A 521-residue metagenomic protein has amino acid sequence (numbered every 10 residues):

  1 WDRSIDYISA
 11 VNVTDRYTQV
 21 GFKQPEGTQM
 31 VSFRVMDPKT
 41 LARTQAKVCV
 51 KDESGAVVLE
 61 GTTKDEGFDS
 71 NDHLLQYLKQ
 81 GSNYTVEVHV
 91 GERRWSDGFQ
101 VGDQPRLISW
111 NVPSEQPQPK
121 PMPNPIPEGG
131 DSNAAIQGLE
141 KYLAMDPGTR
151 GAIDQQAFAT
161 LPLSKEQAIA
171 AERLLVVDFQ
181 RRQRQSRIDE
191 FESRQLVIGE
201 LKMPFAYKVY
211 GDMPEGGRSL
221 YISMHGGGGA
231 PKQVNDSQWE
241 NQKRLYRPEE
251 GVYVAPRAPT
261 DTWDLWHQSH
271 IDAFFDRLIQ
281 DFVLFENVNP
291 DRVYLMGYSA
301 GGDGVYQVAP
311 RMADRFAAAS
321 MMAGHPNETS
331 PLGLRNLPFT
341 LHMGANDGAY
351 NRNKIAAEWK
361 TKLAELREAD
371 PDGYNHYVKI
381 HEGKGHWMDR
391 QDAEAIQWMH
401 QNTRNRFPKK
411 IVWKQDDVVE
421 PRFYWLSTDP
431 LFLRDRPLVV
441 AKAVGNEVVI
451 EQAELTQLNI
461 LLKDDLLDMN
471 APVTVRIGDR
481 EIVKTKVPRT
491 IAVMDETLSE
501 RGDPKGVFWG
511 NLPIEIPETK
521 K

Functional and structural regions predicted by a protein language model:
W1-E26, S96-P125, I491-K521: Extracellular beta-sheet/turn segments enriched in Thr/Pro/Gly and aliphatic residues
Q29-K39: A short, amphipathic beta-strand motif
A42-K47, D52-L74, Q80: Short, acidic Ser/Thr/Gly-rich low-complexity loop/linker segments typical of extracellular and cell-surface proteins
D65-T85, V90-G91, G102, D465-M469: Short Pro-Gly-centered beta-turn/loop motif in secreted/extracellular proteins
E115-R218, E481, K486-R489, V493-V507 (+2 more regions): A domain-start/cap signature at the N-terminus of enzymes
G211-G216, W263-A300, R311-R315: Gly/Ser-rich "nucleophile elbow"/oxyanion-hole loop immediately N-terminal to the catalytic nucleophile in hydrolases
G217-L284: Active-site machinery of serine-nucleophile hydrolases
G348, K354-A356, K360, L366-V449 (+1 more regions): C-terminal catalytic histidine-bearing segment of alpha/beta-hydrolase fold enzymes
